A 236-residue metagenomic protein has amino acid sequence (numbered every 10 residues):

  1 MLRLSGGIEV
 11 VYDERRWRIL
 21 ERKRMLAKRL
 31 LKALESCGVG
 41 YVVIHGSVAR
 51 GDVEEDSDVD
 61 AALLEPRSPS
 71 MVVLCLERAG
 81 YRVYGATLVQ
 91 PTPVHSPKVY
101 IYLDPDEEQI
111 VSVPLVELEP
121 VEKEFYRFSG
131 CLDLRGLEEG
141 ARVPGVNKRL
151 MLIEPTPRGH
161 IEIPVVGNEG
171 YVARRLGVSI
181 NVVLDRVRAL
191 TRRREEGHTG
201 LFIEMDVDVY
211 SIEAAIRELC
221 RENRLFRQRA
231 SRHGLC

Functional and structural regions predicted by a protein language model:
M1-C37, Y41, A49-E55, E65-C236: Catalytic core of pol beta-like nucleotidyltransferases
G46: Short loop/edge segments at beta-strand edges and connector loops that shape dinucleotide/nucleotide cofactor-binding
D58: Charged, often glycine-rich, active-site loop that binds/positions anionic groups
